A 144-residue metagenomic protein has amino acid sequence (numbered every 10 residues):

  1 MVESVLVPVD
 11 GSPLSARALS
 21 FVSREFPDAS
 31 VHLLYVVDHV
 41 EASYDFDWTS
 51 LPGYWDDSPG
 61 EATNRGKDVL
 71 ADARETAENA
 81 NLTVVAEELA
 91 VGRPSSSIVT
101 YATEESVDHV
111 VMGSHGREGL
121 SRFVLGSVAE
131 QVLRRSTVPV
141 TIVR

Functional and structural regions predicted by a protein language model:
M1-L6, A16, F21, V124 (+2 more regions): Terminal disorder- and signal-encoded targeting elements
E3-S50: Small/aliphatic-rich secondary-structure junction motif
E25-S30, L82-T83, V138: Short glycine/proline-enriched coil/turn segments at helix->beta-strand junctions
H32-L34, V85-A90, T141: General small-molecule cofactor/ligand-binding pocket signal
P52-D68: A short acidic, glycine-rich active-site loop that binds or catalyzes chemistry on phosphate/adenosine moieties
E75-V110: Structural beta-alpha unit
E104-R144: Gly/Ser-rich helix-loop-strand patches that form or flank binding pockets for ribonucleotide-derived cofactors
